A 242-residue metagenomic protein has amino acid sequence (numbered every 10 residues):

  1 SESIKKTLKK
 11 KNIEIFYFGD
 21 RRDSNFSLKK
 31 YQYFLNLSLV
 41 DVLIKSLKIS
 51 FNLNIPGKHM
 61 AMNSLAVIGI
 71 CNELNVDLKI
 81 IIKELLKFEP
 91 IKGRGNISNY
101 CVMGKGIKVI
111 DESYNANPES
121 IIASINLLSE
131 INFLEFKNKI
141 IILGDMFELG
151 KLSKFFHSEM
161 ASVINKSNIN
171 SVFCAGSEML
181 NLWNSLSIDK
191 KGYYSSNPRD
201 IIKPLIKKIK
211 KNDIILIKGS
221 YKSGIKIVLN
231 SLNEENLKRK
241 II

Functional and structural regions predicted by a protein language model:
I4: Histidine/acidic-residue-rich, glycine-tolerant segments that coordinate divalent metal ions
L8-E14, R22-S24, L35-N36, S46-S50 (+2 more regions): ATP-dependent carboxylate-amine ligase
Y17: Predominantly soluble domains enriched in secretory-pathway, periplasmic, or organellar proteins
D41-L43: A general beta-strand register signal
